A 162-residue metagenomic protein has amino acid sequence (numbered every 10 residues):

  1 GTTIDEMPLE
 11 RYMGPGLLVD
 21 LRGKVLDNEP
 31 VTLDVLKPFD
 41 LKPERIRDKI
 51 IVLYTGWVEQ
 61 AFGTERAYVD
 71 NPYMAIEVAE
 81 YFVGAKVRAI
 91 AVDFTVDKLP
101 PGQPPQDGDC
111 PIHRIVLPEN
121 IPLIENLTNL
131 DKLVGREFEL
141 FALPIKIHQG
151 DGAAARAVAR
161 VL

Functional and structural regions predicted by a protein language model:
G1-L162: Active-/binding-site microenvironments in catalytic and ligand-binding cores
